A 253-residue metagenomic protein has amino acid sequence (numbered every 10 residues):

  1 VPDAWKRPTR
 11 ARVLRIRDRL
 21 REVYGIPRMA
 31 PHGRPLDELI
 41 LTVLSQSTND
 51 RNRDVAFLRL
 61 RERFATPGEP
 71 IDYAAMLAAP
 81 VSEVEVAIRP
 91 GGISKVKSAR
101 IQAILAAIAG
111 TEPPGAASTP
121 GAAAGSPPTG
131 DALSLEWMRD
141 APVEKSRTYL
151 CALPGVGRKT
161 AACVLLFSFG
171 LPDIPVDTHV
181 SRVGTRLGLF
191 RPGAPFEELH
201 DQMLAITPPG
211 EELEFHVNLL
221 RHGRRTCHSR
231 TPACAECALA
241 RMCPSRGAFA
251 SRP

Functional and structural regions predicted by a protein language model:
P2-R252: Catalytic cores of DNA base-excision repair glycosylases
